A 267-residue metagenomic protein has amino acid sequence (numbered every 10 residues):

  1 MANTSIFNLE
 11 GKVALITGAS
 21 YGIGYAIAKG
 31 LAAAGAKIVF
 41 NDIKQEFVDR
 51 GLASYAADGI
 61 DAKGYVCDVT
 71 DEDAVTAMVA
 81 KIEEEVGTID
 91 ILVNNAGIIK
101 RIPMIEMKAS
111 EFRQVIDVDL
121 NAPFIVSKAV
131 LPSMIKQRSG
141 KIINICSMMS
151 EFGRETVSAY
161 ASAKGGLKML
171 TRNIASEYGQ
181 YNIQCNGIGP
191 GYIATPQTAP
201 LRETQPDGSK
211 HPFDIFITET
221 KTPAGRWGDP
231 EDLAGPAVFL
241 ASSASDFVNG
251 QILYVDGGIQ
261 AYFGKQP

Functional and structural regions predicted by a protein language model:
A2-S5, F152, V238, N249-P267: Short C-terminal tail/terminal secondary-structure segment of NAD(P)H-dependent dehydrogenase/reductase domains
V13, S20-G22: Conserved glycine-rich cofactor-binding loop
I102-I105, F152-S158, Q180-Y181, G225 (+2 more regions): Active-site loop immediately N-terminal to the catalytic Tyr-X3-Lys motif of short-chain dehydrogenase/reductase
P103-M104, E111-I116, T218: Substrate-binding pocket helix/loop in short-chain dehydrogenase/reductase
S127, A163, T171: Active-site helix of classical SDR
P132, S176-Q180, D246: Alpha-helical segment proximal to the catalytic Tyr-Lys
S147: Residue(s) in the substrate-gating loop at a strand-loop-helix junction that position the organic substrate next
